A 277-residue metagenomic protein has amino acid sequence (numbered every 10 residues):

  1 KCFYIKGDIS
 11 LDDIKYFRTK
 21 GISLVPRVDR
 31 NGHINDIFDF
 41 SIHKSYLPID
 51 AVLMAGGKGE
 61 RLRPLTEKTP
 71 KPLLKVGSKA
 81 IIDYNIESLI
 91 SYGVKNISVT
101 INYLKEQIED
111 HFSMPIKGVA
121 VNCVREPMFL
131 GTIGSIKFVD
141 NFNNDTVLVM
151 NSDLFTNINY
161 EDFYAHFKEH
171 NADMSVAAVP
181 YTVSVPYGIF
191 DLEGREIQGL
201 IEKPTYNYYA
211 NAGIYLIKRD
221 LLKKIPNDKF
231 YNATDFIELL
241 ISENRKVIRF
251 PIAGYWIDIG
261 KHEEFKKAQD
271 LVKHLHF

Functional and structural regions predicted by a protein language model:
K1-F3, T66-T69: Bateman (tandem CBS) regulatory domains
F3, I42, K79-S152, D162 (+1 more regions): Conserved N-terminal catalytic core of the sugar/cofactor nucleotidyltransferase
F3-S23, R27-R30: The conserved cystathionine-beta-synthase
I22-P26, H33-Y46: Short beta->alpha transition motifs characteristic of CBS
F38-K68, I81: N-terminal nucleotide-binding beta1-loop-alpha1 segment
K58, S152-L154: Active-site metal-binding loops of divalent metal-dependent hydrolases
V147-L148, F155, E161-K168, Y181-S184 (+1 more regions): Catalytic-core segments of class I nucleotidyltransferases/pyrophosphorylases that form NMP-activated intermediates
H170-P180: A short, conserved acidic/glycine-rich loop-to-beta-strand motif that forms the donor nucleotide-sugar/metal
